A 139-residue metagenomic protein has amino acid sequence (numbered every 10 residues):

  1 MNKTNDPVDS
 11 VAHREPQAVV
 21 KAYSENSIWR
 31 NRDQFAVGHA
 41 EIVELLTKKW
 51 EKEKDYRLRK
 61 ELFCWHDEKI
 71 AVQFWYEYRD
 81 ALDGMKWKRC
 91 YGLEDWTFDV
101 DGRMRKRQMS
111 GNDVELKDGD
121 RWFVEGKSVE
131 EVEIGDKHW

Functional and structural regions predicted by a protein language model:
M1, V11-R14: Eukaryote-specific detector of the first structured module of a protein
K3, A22, E41-L45: Generic alpha-helical secondary-structure signal
N5-D9: Amphipathic alpha-helical repeat scaffolds
H13-N26, R30: Short, well-ordered alpha-helical segments enriched in acidic and aromatic residues
N26-V37, K49-K54: A short gly/proline-enriched turn/hairpin at secondary-structure junctions
E44-W139: A beta-strand edge to alpha-helix "cap/lid" segment located at domain peripheries
